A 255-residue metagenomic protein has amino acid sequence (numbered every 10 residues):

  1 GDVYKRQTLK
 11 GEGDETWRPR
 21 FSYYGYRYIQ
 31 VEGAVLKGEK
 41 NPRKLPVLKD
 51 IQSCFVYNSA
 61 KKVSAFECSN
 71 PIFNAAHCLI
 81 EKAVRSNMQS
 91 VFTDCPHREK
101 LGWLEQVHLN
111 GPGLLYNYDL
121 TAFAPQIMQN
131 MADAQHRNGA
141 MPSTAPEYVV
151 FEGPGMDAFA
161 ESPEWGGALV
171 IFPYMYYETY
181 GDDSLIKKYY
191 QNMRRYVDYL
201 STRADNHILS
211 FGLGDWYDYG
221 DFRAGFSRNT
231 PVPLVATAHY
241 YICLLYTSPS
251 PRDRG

Functional and structural regions predicted by a protein language model:
G1-H97, E105-Q106, A122-P125, N138 (+6 more regions): Extracellular/oxidizing-compartment recognition motifs
G1-Q7, Y246-G255: Conserved small/polar residues in nucleotide/adenosyl-binding loops
P19, F92-L104, G153-G166, F222-H239: Solvent-exposed loop and edge beta-strand segments that line ligand/cofactor-binding and catalytic clefts
I29-E32, E105-A134, P173-Y180: Alpha-helical support elements that line or immediately flank enzyme active sites and cofactor-binding pockets
H77, E81, T121-A132, V170 (+3 more regions): Hydrophobic core segments within long, regular secondary-structure runs in both alpha- and beta-rich folds
Y176-K187, S248, R252: Inter-helical turn/loop segments and adjacent helix faces that build the functional surface of alpha-helical bundle
I208-D221: Flexible glycine/proline-rich, aromatic-decorated loop/lid segments
L234-S248, R252: Active-site neighborhood of glycoside hydrolase catalytic domains
